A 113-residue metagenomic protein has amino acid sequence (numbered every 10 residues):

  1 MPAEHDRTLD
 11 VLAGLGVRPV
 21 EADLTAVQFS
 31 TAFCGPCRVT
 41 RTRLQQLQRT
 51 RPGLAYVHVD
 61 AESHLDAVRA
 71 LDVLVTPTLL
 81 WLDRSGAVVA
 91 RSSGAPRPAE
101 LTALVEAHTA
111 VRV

Functional and structural regions predicted by a protein language model:
M1-L9, V113: N-terminal targeting signals for export/organelle localization
V11-V17, D23: Anionic-ligand binding region
V20-A32: Short active-site neighborhood of thiol/selenol oxidoreductases, capturing the structured segment around
T31-T42, Q46: Conserved redox-active cysteine motifs that mediate thiol-disulfide chemistry, especially di-cysteine Cys-X(1-2)-Cys
P52-D66: Thiol-based oxidoreductase modules, predominantly thioredoxin-like and allied folds used for disulfide exchange
V59, A70-L71, V113: Chalcogenol-based redox active-site neighborhoods
L71-L80: Structural micro-motif
W81-V113: Non-catalytic, surface beta->alpha helical segment in thiol-disulfide oxidoreductase systems
